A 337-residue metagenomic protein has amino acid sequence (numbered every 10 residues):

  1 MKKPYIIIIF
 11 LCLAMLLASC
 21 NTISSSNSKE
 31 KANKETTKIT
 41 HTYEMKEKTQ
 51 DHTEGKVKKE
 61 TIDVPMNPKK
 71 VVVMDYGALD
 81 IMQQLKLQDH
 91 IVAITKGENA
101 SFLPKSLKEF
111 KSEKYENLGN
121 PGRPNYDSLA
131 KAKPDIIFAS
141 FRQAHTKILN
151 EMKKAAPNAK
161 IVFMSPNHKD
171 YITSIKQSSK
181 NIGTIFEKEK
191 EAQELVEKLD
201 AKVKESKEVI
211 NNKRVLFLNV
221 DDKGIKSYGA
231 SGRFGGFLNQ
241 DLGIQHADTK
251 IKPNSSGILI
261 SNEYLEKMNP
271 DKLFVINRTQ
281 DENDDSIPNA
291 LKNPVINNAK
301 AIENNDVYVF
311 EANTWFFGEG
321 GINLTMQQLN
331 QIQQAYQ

Functional and structural regions predicted by a protein language model:
M1-I6, L11: Positively charged n-region of N-terminal signal peptides that target proteins for export
Y5, C20-D80, E189-L218, N283-S286 (+1 more regions): Bacterial Sec-exported substrate-binding components of ABC uptake systems
M15-S19: C-terminal motif of bacterial Sec signal peptides marking the signal peptidase cleavage site
V73-S128, F141: A short, structured surface patch at a secondary-structure boundary
N99-A100, K226-G257: Alpha-helical, coiled-coil/dimerization segments enriched in small aliphatic residues
K131-A139, P157, L265, N269-L273: Proline-aspartate-enriched helix->loop->beta-strand connector
K154-D222, D306, G318-Q337: Extracytoplasmic substrate-binding proteins
S174, T184, M268-Q337: Structured C-terminal subdomain patch of bacterial secreted/periplasmic proteins
